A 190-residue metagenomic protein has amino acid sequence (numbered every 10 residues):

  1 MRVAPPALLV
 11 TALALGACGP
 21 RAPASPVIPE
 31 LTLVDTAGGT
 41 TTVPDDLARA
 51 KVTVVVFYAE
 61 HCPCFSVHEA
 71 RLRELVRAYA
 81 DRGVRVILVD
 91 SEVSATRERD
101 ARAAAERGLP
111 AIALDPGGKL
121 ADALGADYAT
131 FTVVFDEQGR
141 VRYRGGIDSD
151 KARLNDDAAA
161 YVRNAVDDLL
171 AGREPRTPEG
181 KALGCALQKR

Functional and structural regions predicted by a protein language model:
M1-L8: Bacterial N-terminal signal peptides that target proteins for export
L15-A17: C-terminal motif of bacterial Sec signal peptides marking the signal peptidase cleavage site
G19-R21: Bacterial signal peptide processing site
L31-T53: A short beta-strand-turn-helix
D46-S66, V166: Short active-site neighborhood of thiol/selenol oxidoreductases, capturing the structured segment around
A59-A70, V93, L183-Q188: Short, thiol/selenol-centered motifs that function as redox-active sites or metal-ligating centers
S66-R107, A113-A123: Structural microenvironment flanking redox-active thiols in thiol-disulfide oxidoreductases
P116-R190: Thiol/selenol-based redox catalytic cores and closely related redox-interacting motifs
